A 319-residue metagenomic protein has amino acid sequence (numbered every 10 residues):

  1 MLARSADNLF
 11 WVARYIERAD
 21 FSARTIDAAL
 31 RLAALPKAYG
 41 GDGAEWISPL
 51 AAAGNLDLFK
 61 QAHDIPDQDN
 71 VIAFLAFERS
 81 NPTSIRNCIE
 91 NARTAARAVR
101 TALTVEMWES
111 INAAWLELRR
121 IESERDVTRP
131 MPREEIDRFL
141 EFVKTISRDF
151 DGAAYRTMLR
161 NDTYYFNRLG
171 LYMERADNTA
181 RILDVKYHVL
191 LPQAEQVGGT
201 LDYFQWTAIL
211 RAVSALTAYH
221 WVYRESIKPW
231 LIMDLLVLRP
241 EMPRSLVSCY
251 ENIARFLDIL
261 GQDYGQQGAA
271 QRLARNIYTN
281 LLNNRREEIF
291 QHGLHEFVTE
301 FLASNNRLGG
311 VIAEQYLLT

Functional and structural regions predicted by a protein language model:
M1-T319: Alpha-helical transmembrane segments and their helix-helix packing motifs
